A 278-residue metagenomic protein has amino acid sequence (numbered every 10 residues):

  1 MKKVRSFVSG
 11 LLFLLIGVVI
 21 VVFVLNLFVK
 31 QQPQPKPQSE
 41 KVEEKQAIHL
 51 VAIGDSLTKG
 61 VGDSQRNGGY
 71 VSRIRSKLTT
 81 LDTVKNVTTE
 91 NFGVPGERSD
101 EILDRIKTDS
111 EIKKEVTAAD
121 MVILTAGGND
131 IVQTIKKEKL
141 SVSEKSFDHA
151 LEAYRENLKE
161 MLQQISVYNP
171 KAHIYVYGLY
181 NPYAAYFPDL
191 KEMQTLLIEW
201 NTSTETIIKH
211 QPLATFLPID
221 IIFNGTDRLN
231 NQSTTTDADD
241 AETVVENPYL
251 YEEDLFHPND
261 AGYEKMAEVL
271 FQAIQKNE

Functional and structural regions predicted by a protein language model:
S9-N26: Hydrophobic membrane-insertion alpha-helices, especially the h-region of bacterial N-terminal signal peptides
F13, P182-I221: Substrate-gating cap/lid alpha-helix
V29-G93, I112-K114: Serine-esterase "nucleophile elbow" of acetyl-processing enzymes
H49-I53, T88-G93, D120-T125, H173-G178 (+1 more regions): Structural recognition of the beta-strand scaffold that forms the well-ordered cores of secreted hydrolase catalytic
P95-S99, I131, E138-A153, A185-M193: Surface-exposed cleft-lining segments at the edges of enzyme active sites
D104-H149: Oxyanion-hole/transition-state-stabilizing segment in secreted/luminal serine hydrolases and related acyltransferases
I221-E253: Mobile gating loops/cap/lid regions near enzyme active sites that modulate substrate access
A241-E278: Histidine-centered active-site loop/cap adjacent to the catalytic His in serine esterases/O-acetyl transfer systems
